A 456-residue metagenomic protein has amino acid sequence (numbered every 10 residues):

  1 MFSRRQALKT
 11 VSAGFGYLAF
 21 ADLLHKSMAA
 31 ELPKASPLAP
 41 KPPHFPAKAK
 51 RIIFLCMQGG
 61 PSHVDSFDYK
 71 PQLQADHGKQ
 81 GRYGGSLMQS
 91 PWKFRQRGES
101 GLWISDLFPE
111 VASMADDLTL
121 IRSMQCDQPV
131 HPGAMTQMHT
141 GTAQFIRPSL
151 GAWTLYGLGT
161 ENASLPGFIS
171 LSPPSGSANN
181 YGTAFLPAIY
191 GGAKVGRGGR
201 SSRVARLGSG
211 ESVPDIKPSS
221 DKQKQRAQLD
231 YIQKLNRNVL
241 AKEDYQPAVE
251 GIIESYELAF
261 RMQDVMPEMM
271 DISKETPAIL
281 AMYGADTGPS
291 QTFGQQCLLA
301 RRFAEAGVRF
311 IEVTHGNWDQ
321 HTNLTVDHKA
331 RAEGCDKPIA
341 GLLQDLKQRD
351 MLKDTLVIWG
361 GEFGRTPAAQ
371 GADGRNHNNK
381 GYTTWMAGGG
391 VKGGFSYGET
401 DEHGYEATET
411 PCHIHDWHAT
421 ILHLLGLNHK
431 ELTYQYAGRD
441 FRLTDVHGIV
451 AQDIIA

Functional and structural regions predicted by a protein language model:
M1-A456: Ligand-binding pockets and gating/stacking loops
